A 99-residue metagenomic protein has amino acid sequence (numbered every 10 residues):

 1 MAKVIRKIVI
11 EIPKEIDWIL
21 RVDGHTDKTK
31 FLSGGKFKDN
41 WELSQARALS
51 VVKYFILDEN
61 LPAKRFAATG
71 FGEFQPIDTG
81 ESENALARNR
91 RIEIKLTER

Functional and structural regions predicted by a protein language model:
M1-R6, E11-W18, H25-R99: Periplasmic OmpA-like peptidoglycan-binding domain that tethers envelope proteins to the cell wall
